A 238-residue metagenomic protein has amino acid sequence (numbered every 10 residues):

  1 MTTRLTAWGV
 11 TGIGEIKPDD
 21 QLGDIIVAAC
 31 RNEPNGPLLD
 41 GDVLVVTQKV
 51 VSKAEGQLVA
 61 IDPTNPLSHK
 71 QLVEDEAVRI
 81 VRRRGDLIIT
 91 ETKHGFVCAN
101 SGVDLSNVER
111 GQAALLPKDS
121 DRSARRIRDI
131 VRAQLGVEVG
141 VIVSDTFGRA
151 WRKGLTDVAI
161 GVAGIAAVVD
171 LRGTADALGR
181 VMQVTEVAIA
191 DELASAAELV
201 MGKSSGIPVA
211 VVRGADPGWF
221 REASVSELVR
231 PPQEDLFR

Functional and structural regions predicted by a protein language model:
T2-D62: N-terminal, positively charged regions that mediate nucleic acid binding
T2-G14, Q48, L58-G111, L115 (+1 more regions): A structural signal for small-residue-enriched, beta-sheet-centric alpha/beta enzyme cores and oligomeric scaffold folds
D20-G36, K118-L135: Phosphate-interacting basic helix/loop segments used at nucleotide- and nucleic-acid interfaces
